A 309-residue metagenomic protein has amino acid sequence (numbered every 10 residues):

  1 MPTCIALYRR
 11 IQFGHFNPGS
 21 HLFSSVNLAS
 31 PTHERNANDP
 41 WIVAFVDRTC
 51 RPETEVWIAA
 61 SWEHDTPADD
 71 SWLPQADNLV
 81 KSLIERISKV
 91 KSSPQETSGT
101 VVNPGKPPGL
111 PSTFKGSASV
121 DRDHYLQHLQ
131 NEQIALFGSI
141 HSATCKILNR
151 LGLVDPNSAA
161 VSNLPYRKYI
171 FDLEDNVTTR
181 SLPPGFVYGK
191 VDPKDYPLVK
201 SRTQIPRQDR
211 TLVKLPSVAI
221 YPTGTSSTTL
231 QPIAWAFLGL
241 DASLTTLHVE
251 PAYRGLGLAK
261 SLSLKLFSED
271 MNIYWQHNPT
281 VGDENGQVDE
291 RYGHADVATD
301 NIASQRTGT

Functional and structural regions predicted by a protein language model:
M1-C4, Y8, L173-D209: Short amphipathic alpha-helix that is part of the acyltransferase structural core
T3-P184: Acyl-donor-binding surface of acyltransferase catalytic domains
A68, T246-S261, I273, I302: Conserved glycine-rich acetyl-CoA-binding loop
I84, R254, S263-M271: A conserved short alpha-helix in the GNAT/GCN5 acetyltransferase fold that borders and helps form the acetyl-CoA
V90-S98, V120-Y125, T223-T228, E269-V288: Alpha-helix termini
L126-E132, F186-Y188, T228-I233, F267 (+2 more regions): Glycine-rich, flexible loop segments associated with nucleotide phosphate handling
S142-P156, Y274-T309: Conserved active-site alpha-helix within GNAT-family acetyltransferase domains
I205-A252: A conserved beta-strand-loop-helix scaffold within acyl/acetyltransferase catalytic domains
